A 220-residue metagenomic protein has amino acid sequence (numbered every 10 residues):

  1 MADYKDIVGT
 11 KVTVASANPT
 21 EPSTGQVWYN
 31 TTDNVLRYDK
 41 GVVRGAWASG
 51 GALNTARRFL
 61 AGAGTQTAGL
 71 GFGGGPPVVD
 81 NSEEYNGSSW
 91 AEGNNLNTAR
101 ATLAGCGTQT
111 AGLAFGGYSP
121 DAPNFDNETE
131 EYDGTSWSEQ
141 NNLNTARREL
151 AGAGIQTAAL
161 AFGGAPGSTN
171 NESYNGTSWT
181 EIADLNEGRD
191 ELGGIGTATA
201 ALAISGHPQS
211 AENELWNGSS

Functional and structural regions predicted by a protein language model:
M1-S220: Kelch-like beta-propeller repeat domains
